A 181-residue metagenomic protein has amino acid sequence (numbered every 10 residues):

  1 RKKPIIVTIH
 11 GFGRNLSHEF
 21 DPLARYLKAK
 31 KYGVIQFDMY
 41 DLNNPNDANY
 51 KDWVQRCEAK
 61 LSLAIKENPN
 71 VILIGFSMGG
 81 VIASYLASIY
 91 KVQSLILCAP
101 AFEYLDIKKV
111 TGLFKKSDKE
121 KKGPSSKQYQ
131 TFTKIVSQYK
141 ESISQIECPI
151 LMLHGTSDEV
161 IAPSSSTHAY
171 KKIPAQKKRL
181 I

Functional and structural regions predicted by a protein language model:
R1-L42: Short, surface-exposed "cap/lid" segments of acyl-processing enzymes
F20-D21, C148, A162-K171: Short alpha-helix in the alpha/beta-hydrolase fold that links the catalytic acid
Y40-E67: Catalytic nucleophile-loop/oxyanion-hole region of alpha/beta-hydrolase and closely related hydrolase-like folds
G75-A83: Gly/Ala-rich beta-loop-alpha elbow adjacent to hydrolase catalytic centers
I96-D106: Active-site nucleophile loop of the alpha/beta-hydrolase fold
S125-S142, C148: Active-site nucleophile elbow and catalytic-triad environment of alpha/beta-hydrolase enzymes
I146, M152-H154, D158: Short beta-strand/loop motif that positions the catalytic acidic residue of the alpha/beta-hydrolase fold
T167-I181: Catalytic histidine neighborhood in serine/cysteine hydrolases with alpha/beta-hydrolase-type architecture
